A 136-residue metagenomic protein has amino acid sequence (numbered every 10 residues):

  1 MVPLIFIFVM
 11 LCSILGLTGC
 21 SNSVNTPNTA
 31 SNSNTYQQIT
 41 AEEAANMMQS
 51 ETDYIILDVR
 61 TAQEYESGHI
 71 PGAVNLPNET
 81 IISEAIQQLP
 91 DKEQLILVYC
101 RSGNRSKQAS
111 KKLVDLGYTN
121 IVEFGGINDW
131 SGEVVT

Functional and structural regions predicted by a protein language model:
V2-M47, Y54, Q63-Q94, R101-T136: Rhodanese-like catalytic fold shared by cysteine-dependent sulfurtransferases and DSP/PTP-type phosphatases
R60: Short strand-turn motif at the edge of the Rossmann-like AdoMet-binding core
